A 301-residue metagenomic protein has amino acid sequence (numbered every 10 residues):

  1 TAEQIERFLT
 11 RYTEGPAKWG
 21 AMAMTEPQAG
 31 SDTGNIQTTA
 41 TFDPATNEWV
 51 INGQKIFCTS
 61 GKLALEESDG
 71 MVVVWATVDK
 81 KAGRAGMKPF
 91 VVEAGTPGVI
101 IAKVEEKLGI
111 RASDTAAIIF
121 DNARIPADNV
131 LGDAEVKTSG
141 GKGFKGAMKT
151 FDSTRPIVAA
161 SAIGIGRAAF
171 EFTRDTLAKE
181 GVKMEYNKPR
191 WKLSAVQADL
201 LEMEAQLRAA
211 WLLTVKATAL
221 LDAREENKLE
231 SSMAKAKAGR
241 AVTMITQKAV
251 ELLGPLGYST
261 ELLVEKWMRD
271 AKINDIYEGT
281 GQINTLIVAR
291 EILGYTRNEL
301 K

Functional and structural regions predicted by a protein language model:
T1-E26, F42-W49: FAD-binding glycine-rich core of flavoenzymes that anchor FAD
A2-P16, S60, L65-D69, L221-E225: Internal helix-loop-helix
Q4, D43, T150-K301: Alpha-helical interface subdomain recognition
Q28-S31, K62-E67, D79-K81, K107-D114 (+1 more regions): Short Gly/Pro-enriched turn/cap motifs at secondary-structure boundaries
D32-N52, E225, E261-V264: Cytochrome P450 C-terminal beta-domain/meander region
E48, N52-I100: A short core secondary-structure module
P97-R124: Flexible, small-/acidic-enriched active-site or ligand-binding loops
N122-G146: Long, acidic (Asp/Glu-rich), low-complexity accessory segments flanking structured domains
